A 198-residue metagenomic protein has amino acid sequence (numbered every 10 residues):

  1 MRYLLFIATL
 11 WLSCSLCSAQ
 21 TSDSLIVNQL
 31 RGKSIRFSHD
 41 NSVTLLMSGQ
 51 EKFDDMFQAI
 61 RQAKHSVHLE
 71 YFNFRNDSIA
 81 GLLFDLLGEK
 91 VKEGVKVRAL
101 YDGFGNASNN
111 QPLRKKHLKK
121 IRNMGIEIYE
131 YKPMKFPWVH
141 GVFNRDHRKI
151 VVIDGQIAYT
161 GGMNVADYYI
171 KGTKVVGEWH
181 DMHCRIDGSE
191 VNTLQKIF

Functional and structural regions predicted by a protein language model:
M1-S24: Bacterial Sec-dependent N-terminal signal peptides
S24-V27, R31-Q62, R75-F198: HKD-type phospholipase D/PLD-like phosphodiesterase module
F37, S66-E70: Acidic/histidine-rich, surface-exposed loop or edge segments in extracytoplasmic proteins
